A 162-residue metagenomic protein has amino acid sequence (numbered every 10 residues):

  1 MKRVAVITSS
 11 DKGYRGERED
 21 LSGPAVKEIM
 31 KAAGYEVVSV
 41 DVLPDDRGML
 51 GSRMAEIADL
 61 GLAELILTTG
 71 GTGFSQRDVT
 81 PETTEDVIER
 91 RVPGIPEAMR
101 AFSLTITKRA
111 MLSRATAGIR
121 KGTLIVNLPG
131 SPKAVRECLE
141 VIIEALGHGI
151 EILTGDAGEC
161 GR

Functional and structural regions predicted by a protein language model:
M1-R162: Non-catalytic beta/alpha edge segments that cap or flank active sites
